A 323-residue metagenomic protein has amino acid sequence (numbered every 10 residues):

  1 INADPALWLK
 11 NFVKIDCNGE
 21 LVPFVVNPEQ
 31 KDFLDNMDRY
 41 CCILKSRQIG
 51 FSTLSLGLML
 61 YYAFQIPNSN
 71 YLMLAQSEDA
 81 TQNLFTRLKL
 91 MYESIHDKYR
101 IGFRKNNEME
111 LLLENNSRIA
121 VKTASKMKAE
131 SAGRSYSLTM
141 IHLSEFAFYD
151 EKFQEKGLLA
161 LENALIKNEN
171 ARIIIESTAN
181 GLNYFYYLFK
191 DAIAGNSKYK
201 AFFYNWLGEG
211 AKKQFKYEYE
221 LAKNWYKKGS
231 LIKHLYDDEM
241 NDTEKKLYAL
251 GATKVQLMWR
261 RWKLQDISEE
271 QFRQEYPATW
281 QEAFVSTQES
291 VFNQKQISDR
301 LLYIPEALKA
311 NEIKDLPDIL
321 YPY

Functional and structural regions predicted by a protein language model:
I1-Y323: Phosphate/NTP-binding elements of NTP-utilizing enzymes
